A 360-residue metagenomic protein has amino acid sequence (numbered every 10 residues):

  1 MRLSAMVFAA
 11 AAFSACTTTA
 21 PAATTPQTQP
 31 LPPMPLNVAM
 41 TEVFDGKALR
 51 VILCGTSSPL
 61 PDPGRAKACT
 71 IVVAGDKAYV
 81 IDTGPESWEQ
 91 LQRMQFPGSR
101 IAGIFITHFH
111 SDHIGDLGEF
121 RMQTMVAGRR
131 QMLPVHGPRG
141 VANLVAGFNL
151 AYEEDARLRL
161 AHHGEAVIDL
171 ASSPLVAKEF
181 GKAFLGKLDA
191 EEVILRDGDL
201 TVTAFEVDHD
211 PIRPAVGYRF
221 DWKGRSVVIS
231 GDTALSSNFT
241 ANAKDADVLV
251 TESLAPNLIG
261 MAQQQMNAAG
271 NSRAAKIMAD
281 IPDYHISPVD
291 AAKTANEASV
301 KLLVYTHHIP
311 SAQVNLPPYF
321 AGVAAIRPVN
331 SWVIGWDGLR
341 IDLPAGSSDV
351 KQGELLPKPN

Functional and structural regions predicted by a protein language model:
M1-M6: Bacterial N-terminal signal peptides that target proteins for export
S14-A15: C-terminal motif of bacterial Sec signal peptides marking the signal peptidase cleavage site
T18-V227, V314-D349, E354-P359: Binuclear metal-dependent hydrolase catalytic cores
V216-G217, K223-V228, A234-G338: Cap/insert and terminal regions of metallo-dependent hydrolase folds
